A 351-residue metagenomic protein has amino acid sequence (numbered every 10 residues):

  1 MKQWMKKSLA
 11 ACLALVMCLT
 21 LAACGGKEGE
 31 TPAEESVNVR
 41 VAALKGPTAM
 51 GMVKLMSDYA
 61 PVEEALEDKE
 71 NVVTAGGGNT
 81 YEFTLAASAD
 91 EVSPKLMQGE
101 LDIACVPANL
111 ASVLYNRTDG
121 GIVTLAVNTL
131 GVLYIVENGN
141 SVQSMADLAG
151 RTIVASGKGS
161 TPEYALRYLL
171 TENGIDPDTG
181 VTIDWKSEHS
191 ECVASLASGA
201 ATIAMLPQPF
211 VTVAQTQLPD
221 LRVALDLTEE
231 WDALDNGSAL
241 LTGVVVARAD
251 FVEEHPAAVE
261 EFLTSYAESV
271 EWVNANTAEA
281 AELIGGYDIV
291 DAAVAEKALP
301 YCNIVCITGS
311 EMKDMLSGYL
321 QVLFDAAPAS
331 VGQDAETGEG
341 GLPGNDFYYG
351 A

Functional and structural regions predicted by a protein language model:
M1-C12: Bacterial N-terminal signal peptides that target proteins for export
L19-A23: C-terminal motif of bacterial Sec signal peptides marking the signal peptidase cleavage site
G25-K27: Bacterial signal peptide processing site
P32-D176, T182-W185, T202-Q208, R222-L225: Short, glycine-/small- and polar/acidic-enriched structural segments that line small-molecule recognition paths
N109-L110, E188-L283: Pocket-lining segment of extracytoplasmic ligand-binding domains
P177-V181, D288-P300, S330-L342: Short, surface-exposed acidic
V252-A326: Secondary-structure end/capping motifs
S317, Q321-A351: Conserved C-terminal helix/tail region of periplasmic/extracytoplasmic solute-binding proteins
